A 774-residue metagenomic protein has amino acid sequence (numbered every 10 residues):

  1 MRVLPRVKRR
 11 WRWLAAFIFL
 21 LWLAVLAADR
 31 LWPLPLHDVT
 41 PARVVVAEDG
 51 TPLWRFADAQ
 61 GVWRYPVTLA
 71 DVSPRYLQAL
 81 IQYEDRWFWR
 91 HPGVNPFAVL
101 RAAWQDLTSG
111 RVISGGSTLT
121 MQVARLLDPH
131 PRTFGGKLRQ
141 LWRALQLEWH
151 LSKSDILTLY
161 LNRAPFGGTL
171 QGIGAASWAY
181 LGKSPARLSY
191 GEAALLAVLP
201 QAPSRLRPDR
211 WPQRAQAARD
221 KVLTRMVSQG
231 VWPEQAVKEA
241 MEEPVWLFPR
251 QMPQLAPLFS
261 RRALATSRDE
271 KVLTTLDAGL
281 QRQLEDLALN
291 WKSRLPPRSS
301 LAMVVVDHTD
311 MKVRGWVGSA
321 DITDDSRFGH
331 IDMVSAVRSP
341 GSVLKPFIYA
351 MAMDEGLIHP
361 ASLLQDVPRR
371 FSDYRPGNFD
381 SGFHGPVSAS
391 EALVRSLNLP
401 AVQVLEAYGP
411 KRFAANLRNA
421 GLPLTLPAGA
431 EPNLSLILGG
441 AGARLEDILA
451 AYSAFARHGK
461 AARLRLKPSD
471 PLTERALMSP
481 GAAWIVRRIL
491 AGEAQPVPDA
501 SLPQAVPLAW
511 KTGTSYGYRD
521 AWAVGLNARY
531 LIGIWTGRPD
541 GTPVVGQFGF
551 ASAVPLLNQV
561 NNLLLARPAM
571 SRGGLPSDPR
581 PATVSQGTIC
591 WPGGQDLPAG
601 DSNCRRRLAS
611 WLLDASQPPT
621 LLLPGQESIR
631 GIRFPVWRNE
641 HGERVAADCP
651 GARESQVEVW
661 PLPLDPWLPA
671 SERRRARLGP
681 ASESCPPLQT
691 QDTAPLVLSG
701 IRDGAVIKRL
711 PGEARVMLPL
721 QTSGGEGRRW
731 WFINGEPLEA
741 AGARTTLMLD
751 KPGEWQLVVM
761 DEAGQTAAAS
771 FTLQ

Functional and structural regions predicted by a protein language model:
R2-K8, L26, W232, L508-Q774: Soluble, non-transmembrane domains of envelope/secretory-pathway proteins that act on or interact with carbohydrate
R2-P297, H308-R314, S319, V367 (+1 more regions): Juxtamembrane regions of bacterial inner-membrane/periplasmic proteins, predominantly the peptidoglycan biogenesis
A79-I81, M226, L284, M311 (+7 more regions): Active-site SXXK
W89-V99, Q171-G174, P233-A236, R327 (+3 more regions): Short, well-structured active-site flanking segments
T108-R132, A186, P249-A265, I358-F413 (+1 more regions): Conserved catalytic neighborhood of penicillin-recognizing serine enzymes
A144, P200-A218, R268-L280, N290 (+6 more regions): Active-site loop and adjoining helix of the penicillin-binding protein/serine DD-peptidase-beta-lactamase fold
D209, A215, P244-V245, L422-L477 (+4 more regions): Active-site-proximal helix/loop microenvironment of the serine DD-peptidase/beta-lactamase transpeptidase fold
L273-D277, Q281, A462-V524, T542-L564 (+1 more regions): Conserved active-site loop region of the serine DD-peptidase/beta-lactamase
